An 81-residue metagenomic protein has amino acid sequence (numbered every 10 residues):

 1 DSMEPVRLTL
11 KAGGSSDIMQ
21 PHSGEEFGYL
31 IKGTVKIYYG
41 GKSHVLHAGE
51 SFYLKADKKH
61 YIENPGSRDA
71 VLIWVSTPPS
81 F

Functional and structural regions predicted by a protein language model:
D1-M19, E25, V75-S76: A short glycine-rich, His/Asp/Glu-containing loop-to-beta-strand
R7, Y39-G41, N64, W74: Residue-level recognition of conserved beta-strand positions in structured domain cores
K11-G13, S43-V45, K59: A short acidic/small-residue loop/turn micro-motif
Q20-I37: Short, conserved beta-strand element in jelly-roll/cupin
G40-A56: Short acidic-glycine-tyrosine-enriched beta hairpin
H47, A56-F81: Ligand-binding loop in jelly-roll beta-barrel domains
